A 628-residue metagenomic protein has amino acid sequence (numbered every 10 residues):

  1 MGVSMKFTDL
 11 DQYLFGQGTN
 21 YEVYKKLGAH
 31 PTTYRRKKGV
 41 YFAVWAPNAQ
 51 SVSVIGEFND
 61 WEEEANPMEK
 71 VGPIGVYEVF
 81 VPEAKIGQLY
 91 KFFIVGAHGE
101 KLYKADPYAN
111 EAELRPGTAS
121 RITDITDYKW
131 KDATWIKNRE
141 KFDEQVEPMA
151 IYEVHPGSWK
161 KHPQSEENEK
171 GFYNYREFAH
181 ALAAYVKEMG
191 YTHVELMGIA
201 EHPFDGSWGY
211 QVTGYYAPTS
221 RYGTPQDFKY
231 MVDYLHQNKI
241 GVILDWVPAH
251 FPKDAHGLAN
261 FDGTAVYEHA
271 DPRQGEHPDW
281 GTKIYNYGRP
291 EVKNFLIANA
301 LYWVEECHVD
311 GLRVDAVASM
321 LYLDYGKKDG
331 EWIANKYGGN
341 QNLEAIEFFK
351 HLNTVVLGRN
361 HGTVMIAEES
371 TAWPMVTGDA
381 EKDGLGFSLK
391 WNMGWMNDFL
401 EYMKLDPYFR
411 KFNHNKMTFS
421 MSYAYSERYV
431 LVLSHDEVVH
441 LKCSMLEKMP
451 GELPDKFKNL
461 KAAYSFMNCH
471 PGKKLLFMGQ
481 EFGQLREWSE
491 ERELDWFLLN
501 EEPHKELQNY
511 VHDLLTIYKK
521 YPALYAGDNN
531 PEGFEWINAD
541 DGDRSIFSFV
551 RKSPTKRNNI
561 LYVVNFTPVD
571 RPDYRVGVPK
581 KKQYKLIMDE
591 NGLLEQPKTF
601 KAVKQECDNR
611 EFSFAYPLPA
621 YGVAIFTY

Functional and structural regions predicted by a protein language model:
M1-P148, R176-V186, G190, P454-F457 (+2 more regions): Carbohydrate-interacting/catalytic domains
A46-N48, G72, E83, H155-K160 (+7 more regions): Short, flexible loop/turn elements at secondary-structure junctions
E69, F204-G209, K253-N260, T377 (+2 more regions): Short glycine-biased active-site loop of nucleotidyltransferases that positions the nucleotide triphosphate and helps
K101-L102, K160-H162, H202-D205, H250-K253 (+5 more regions): Short catalytic/ligand-binding loop motif for oxyanion handling, primarily in non-cytosolic enzymes, centered on
E113, A133-V146, H155-Q341, Y616: Substrate-binding/active-site clefts of carbohydrate-active enzymes
A217-R221, K336-L343, E452-P454, L498-K505: A short acidic, glycine-rich active-site loop that binds or catalyzes chemistry on phosphate/adenosine moieties
H308-D310, K328-E491, K519-N529, G533-V576 (+1 more regions): Conserved alpha/beta catalytic core and glycan-binding cleft of carbohydrate-active enzymes
